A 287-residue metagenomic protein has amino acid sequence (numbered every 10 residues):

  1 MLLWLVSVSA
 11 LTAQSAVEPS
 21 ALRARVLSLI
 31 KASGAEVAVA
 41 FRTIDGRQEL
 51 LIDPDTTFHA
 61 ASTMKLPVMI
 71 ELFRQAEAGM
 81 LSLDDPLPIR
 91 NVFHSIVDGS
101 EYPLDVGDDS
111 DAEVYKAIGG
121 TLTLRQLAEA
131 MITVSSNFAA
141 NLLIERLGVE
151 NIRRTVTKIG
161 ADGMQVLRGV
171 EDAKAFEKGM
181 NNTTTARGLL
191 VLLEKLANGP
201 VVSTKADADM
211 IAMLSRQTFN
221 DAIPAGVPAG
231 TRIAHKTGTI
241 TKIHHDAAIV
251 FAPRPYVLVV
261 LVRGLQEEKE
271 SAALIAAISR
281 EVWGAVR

Functional and structural regions predicted by a protein language model:
M1-T12: Bacterial N-terminal signal peptides
S15-L29, R146-G148, L190-D221, T231-R232 (+1 more regions): Structured C-terminal helix/loop/strand segments within mature extracytoplasmic catalytic/sensor domains
A16-R23, T57-L66, M80, A117-R125 (+6 more regions): Solvent-exposed, acidic/flexible segments
A21-P54, V250: A short, well-structured edge-of-sheet supersecondary motif
E36, G120-L124, A128, V134-L193 (+1 more regions): Mid-domain, small-residue-enriched loop/turn segments at the edges of structured enzyme/sensor domains
I44-D45, S82-V106, R146-G148, M213: Acidic helix-start/capping segments at beta-turn-to-alpha-helix junctions
R47, H59-I89, M131, L258: Active-site SXXK
H94-N141: Conserved catalytic neighborhood of penicillin-recognizing serine enzymes
